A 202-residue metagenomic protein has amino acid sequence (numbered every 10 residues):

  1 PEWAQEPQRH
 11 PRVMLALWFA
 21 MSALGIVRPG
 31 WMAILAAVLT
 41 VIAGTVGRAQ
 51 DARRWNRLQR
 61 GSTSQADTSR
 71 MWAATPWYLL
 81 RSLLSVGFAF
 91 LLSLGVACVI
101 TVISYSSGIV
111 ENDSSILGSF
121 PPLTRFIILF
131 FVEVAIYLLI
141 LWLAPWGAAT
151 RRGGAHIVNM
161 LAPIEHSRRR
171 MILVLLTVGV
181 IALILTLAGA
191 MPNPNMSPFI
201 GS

Functional and structural regions predicted by a protein language model:
P1-H10: Proline- and threonine-rich low-complexity intrinsically disordered cytosolic regions
E6-P7, T40-G87, V110, I136-L173: Cytoplasmic membrane-interface segments at the C-terminal ends of transmembrane helices
P11-A16, V132, L173-T177: Hydrophobic H-region at the start of alpha-helical membrane spans
V13-L24, A74-Y78: Hydrophobic, membrane-inserted alpha-helices
S22-L35, I42, C98-F131, L187-S202: Membrane interfacial helix motifs at helix-loop boundaries and amphipathic/re-entrant anchors
A36, T40, L94-A97, L138 (+1 more regions): Alpha-helical transmembrane segments
L80-V102, E133, V178-L183: Hydrophobic alpha-helical membrane-insertion segments
R168-N193: Final/C-terminal transmembrane alpha-helix of multipass membrane proteins
